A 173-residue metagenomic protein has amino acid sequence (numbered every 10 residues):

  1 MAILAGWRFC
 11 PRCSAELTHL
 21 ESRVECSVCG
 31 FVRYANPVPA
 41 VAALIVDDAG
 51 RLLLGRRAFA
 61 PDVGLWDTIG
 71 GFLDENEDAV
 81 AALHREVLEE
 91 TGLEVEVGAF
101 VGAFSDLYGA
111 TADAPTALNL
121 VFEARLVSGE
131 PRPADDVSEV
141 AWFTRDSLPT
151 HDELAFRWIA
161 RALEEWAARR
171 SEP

Functional and structural regions predicted by a protein language model:
M1-W7, E130-P173: Nudix hydrolase/Nudix homology domain
I3-G6, S22, P39: Short metal-coordination and nucleic-acid-contact micro-motifs, chiefly zinc-binding Cys/His arrays
C10-C13, C26-C29: Short cysteine-rich clusters marking metal-coordination/redox-active sites
A15-L17, V32-R33: Cys/His-rich microdomains that often coordinate metals
L20, E94-A103: A short coil-to-beta-strand element that immediately follows conserved catalytic motifs
V28-L52, F72: Conserved N-terminal beta-strand and adjoining loop/helix that marks the start of the Nudix/MutT-like hydrolase domain
N36, F104-E130: Active-site-adjacent beta-strand/loop module that shapes the phosphate/pyrophosphate-binding cleft
D47-E89: Conserved Nudix-box catalytic region and its N-terminal flanking loop in Nudix hydrolases and closely related
